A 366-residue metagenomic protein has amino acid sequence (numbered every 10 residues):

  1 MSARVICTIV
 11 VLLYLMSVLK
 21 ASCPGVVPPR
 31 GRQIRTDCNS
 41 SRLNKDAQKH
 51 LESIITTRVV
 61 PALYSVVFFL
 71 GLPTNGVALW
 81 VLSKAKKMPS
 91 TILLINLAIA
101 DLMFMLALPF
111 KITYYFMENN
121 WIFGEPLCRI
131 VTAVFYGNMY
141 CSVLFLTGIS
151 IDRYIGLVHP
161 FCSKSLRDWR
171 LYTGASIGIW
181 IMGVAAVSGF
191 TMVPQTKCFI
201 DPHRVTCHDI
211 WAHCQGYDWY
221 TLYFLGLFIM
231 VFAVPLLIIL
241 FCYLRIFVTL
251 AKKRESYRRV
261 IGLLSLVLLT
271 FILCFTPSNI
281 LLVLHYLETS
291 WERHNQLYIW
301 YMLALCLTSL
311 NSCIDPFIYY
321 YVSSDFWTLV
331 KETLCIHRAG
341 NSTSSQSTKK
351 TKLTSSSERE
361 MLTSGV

Functional and structural regions predicted by a protein language model:
M1-L51, F199-P202, S324-V366: Intrinsically disordered regulatory tails of 7TM GPCRs
V10, V60-L63, V67, Y172-I179 (+2 more regions): Hydrophobic alpha-helical transmembrane segments of polytopic
T36, S40-H50, W121-T132, Y136 (+4 more regions): Loop architecture of class A 7-transmembrane GPCRs
I55-K84, P109, L237-Y243: First transmembrane helix
T56-P61, S65, A85, P89-G148 (+2 more regions): Extracellular TM2-ECL1-early TM3 structural module of rhodopsin-like
Y64, F68, F104-N119, T132 (+7 more regions): Helix-to-loop junction signature of class
M139-I177, F247, Y321-W327: Class A GPCR helix-loop hinge within the 7TM core
V205-Y220, F224-V231, F241-I280: Intracellular effector-coupling site of seven-transmembrane GPCRs, centered on the ICL3-to-TM6 transition
